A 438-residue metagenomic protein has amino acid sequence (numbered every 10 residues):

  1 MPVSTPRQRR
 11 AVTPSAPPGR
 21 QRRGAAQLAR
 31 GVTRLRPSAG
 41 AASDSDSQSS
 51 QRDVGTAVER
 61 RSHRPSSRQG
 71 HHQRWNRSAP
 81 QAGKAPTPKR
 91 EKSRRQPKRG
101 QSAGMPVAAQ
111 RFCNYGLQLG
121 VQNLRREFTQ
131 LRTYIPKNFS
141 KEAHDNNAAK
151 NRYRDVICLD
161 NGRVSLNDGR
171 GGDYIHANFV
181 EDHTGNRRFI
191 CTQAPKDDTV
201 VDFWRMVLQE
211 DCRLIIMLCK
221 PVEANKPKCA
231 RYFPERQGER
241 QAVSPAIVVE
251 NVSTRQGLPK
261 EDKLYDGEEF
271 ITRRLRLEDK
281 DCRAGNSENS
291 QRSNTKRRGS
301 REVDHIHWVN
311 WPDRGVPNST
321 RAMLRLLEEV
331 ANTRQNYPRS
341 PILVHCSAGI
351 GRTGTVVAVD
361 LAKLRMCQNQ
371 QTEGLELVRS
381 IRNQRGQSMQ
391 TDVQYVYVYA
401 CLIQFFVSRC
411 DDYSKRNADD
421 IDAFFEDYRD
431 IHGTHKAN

Functional and structural regions predicted by a protein language model:
M1-N438: Cys-based phosphatases of the PTP/DUSP/CDC25 superfamily and their flanking regulatory architecture
